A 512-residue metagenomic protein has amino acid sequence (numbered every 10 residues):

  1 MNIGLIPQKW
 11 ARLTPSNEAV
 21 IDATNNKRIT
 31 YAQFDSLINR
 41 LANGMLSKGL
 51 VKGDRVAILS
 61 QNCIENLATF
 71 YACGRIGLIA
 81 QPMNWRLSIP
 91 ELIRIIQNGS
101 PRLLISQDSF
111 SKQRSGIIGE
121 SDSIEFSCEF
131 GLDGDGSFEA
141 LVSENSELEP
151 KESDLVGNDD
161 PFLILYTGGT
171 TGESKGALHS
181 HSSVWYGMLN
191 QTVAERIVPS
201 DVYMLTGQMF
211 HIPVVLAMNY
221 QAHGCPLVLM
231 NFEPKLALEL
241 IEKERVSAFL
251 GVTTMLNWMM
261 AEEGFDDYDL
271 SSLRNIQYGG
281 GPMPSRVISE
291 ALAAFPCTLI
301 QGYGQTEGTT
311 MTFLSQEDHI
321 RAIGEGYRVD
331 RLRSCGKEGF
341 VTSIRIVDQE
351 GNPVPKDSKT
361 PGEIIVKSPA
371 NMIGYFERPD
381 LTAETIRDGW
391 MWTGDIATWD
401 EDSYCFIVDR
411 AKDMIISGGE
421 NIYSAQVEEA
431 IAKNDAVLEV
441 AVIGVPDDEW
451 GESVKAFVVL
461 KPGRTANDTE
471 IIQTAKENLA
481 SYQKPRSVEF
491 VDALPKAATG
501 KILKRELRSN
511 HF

Functional and structural regions predicted by a protein language model:
P15-E18, S146-Y166, E173, R196-V202: Conserved pre-ATP/AMP-binding loop-to-beta segment of ANL
A19-C63, L67-Y71, S88-I93, Q97: Conserved AMP-binding/adenylate-forming core of the ANL superfamily
D35-R40, N158, L163, A177-V198 (+4 more regions): Conserved structural elements of the adenylate-forming
N66, L87, L104-S106, F249 (+8 more regions): AMP-binding/adenylate-forming catalytic core of the ANL superfamily
S111-N158, G168: ANL superfamily adenylate-forming
W185-V202, F210-A248, E262: Conserved AMP-binding/adenylation subdomain of ANL enzymes
A222, V246-L250, M260-V329, S343 (+1 more regions): Gly/Ser/Thr-rich phosphate-binding loop
V341-I365, E401-D402, R464-D468, L503: Conserved beta-loop-beta connector loops within the AMP-binding
